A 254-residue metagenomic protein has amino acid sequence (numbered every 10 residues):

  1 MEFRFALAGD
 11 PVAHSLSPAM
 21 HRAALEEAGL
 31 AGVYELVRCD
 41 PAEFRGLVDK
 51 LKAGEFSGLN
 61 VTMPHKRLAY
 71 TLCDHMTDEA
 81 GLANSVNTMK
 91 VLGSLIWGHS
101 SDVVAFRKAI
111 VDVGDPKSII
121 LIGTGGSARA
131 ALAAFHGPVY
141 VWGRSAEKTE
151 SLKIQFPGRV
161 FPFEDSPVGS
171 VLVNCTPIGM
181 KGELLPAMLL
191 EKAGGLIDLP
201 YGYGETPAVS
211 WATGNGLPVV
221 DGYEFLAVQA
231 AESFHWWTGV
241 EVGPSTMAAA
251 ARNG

Functional and structural regions predicted by a protein language model:
E2-V113, Y203, N215: Phosphate/diphosphate ligand-binding glycine-rich loop within oxidoreductases
G9, S100-V103, I110, K117-H136 (+1 more regions): Glycine-rich adenosine-cofactor-binding loop
E35, Y140, V220: Conserved beta-strand positions in the Rossmann-like core of class I SAM-dependent methyltransferases
L92, V113-I119, E191-K192: Short helix-loop-beta connector
G137-F156: NAD(P)-binding Rossmann-fold cofactor-contacting core
F156-V220: Rossmann-like adenosine-cofactor binding region
I197-P244, A248-A250: Rossmann-fold NAD(P)-binding glycine/threonine-rich loop
